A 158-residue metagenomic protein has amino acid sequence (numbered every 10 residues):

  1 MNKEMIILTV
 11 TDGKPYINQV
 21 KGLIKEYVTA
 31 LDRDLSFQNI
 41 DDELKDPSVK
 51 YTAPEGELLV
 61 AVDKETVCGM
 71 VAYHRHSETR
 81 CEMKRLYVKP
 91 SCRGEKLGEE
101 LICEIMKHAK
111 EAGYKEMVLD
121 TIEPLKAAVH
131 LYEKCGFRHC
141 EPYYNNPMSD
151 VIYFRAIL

Functional and structural regions predicted by a protein language model:
M5-K84, K89-P90, I102-E104, H108 (+2 more regions): Acetyl-CoA-dependent GNAT
I6, K115-V118, I122-C135, H139-L158: C-terminal "cap" of GNAT-fold acetyltransferases
K14-N18, E95, K126: Loop/helix-junction capping segments adjacent to catalytic residues or to phosphate/diphosphate-binding pockets
E65, K96, G113: Conserved G/P- and acidic residue-centered "switch" motifs that form tight phosphate/ATP-binding loops in soluble
K89-E95, E123-P124: Active-site acidic-Proline motif in GNAT/NAT acetyltransferases
E95, E99, C103: Residues forming the Rossmann-fold NAD(P)(H) cofactor-binding site
